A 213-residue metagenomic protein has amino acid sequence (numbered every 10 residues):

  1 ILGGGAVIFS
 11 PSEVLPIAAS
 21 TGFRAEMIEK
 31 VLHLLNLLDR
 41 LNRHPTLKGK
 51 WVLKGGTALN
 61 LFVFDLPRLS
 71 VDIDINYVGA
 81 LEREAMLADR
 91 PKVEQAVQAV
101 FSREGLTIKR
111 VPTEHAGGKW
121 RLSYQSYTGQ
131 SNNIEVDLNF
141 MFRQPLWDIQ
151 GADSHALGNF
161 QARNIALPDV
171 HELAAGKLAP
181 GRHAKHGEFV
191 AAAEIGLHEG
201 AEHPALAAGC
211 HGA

Functional and structural regions predicted by a protein language model:
L2-A6, S12-S20, E26, L32-D39 (+6 more regions): Catalytic cores of NTP-dependent nucleotidyl/adenyl transfer enzymes across multiple folds
I8-S12, R68-V71: Short hydrophobic/aromatic-rich motifs at helix boundaries and adjacent loops
I17-G22, I73-E84: Glycine-/proline-rich flexible loop or hinge segments
A25-E29, A85-A88: Short, surface-exposed alpha-helical recognition segments that flank or form part of ligand/macromolecule-binding
N42-I73, G79: Active-site nucleotide-donor binding segment shared across nucleotidyl transfer reactions
L69, A88-V93, G151-S154: "Short basic amphipathic alpha-helical interaction patches in structured regions
Y77-E114: Metal-dependent nucleotidyltransferase catalytic core
